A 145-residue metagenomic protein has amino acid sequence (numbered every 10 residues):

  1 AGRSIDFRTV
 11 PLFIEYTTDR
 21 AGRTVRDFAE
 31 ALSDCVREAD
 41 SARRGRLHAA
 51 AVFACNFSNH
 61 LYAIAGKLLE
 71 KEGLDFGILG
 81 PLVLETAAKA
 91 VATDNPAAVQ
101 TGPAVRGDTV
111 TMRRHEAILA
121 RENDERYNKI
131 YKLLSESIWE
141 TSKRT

Functional and structural regions predicted by a protein language model:
A1-A92: Internal alpha-helical scaffold of NAD(P)-dependent oxidoreductase catalytic cores
E70, P81-T145: Interdomain hinge/lid region at the active-site interface of Rossmann-like NAD(P)-dependent oxidoreductases
